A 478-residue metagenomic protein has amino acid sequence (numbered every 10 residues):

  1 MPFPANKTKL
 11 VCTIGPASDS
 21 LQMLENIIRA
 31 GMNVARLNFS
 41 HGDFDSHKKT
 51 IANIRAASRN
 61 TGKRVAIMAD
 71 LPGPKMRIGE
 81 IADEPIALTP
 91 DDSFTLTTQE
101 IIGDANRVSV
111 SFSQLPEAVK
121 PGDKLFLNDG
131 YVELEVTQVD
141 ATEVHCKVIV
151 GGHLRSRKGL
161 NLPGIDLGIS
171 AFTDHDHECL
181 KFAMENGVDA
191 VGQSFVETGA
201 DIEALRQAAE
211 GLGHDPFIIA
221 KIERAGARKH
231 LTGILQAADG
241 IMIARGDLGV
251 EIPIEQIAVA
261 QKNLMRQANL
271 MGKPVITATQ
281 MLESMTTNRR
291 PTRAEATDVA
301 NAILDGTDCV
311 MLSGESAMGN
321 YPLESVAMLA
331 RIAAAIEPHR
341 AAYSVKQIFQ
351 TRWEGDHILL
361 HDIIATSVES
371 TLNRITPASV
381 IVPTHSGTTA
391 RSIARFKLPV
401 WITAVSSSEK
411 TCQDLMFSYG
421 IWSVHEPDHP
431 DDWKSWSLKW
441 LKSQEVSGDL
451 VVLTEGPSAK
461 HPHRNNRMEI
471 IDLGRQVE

Functional and structural regions predicted by a protein language model:
M1-E478: Non-catalytic helical/linker scaffolds that mediate oligomerization, partner binding, and domain coupling around large
